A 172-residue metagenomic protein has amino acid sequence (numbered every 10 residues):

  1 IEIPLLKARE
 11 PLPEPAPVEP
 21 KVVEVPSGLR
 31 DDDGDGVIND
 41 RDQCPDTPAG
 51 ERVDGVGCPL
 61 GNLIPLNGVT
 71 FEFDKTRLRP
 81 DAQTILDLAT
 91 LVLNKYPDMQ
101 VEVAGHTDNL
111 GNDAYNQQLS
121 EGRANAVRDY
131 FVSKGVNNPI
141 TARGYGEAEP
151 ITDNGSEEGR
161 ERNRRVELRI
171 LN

Functional and structural regions predicted by a protein language model:
I1, V56-C58, R164-L168: Generic detector of short, aliphatic-rich beta-strand segments that form the cores of beta-sheets in diverse domain
I3-Q100, S133: Periplasmic peptidoglycan-binding/tethering modules of Gram-negative envelope proteins
P80, A104-N172: Periplasmic OmpA-like peptidoglycan-binding domain that tethers envelope proteins to the cell wall
